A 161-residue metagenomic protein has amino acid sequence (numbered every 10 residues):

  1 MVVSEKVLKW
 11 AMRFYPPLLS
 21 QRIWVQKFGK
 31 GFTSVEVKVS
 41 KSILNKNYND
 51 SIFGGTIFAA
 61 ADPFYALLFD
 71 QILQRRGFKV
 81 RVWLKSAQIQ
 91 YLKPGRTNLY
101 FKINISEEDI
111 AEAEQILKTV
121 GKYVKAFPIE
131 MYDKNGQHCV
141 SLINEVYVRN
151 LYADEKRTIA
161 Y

Functional and structural regions predicted by a protein language model:
M1-S20, L44: Alpha-helical membrane-targeting segments
S20, F32, I52, F64 (+3 more regions): Short connector loops at helix/strand junctions that flank enzyme active sites, especially segments positioning acidic
S20-I52: Catalytic strand-loop segment that frames the active site of acyl-thioester-processing enzymes
S20-V25, K85-Y91, E112-E114: Short structured motifs
V35-V37, K85-A87, F101, K125-F127 (+1 more regions): Hydrophobic residues positioned within well-ordered beta-strands of beta-sheet architectures
L44-A66, K79: Hot-dog-fold acyl-thioester-processing enzymes
L68-E107: Hydrophobic beta-strand-centered segment that forms part of the acyl-chain substrate-binding groove
G95, S106-Y161: HotDog/MaoC-like acyl-thioester-processing domains
